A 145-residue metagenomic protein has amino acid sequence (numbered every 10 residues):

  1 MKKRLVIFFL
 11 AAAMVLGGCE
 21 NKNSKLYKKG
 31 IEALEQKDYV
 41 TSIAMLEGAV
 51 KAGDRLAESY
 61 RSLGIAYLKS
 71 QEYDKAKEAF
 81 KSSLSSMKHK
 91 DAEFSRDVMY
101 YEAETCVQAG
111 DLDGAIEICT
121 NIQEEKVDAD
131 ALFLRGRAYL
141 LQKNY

Functional and structural regions predicted by a protein language model:
S24-K25, E58, A92-E93, D97 (+1 more regions): Start-of-helix register in tetratricopeptide repeats
E35-Q36, K69, Q108-A109, L141-Q142: Register position in tetratricopeptide repeats
D54, K88, K126-V127: Short coil turns that delineate tetratricopeptide repeat
S62, F94-Y101, L134: Canonical tetratricopeptide repeat
